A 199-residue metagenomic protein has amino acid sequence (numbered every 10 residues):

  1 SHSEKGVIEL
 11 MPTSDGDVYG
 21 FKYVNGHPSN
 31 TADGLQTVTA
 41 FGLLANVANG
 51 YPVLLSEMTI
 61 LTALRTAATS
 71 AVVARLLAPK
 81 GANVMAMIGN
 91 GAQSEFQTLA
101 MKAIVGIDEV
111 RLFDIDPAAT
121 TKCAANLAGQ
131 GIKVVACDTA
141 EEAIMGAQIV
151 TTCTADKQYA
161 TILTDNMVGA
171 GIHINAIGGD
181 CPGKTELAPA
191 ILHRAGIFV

Functional and structural regions predicted by a protein language model:
S1-A63, T69-A71, A78-G81: N-terminal ligand-binding/catalytic initiation module
L77-V84, G106, G169-A170: Short helix-loop-beta connector
G89-G91: Glycine-rich Rossmann-fold phosphate-binding loop(s) that bind the pyrophosphate of adenine dinucleotide cofactors
S94-E95: N-terminal Rossmann-fold NAD(P) dinucleotide-binding loop
I104-A128: NAD(P)-binding Rossmann-fold cofactor-contacting core
I132-A147, L163: Short acidic low-complexity segments
Q148, T154-D156, G178-G179: Short glycine-/small-residue-rich Rossmann-like dinucleotide-binding loops
M167-I172, A176-V199: Rossmann-fold NAD(P)-binding glycine/threonine-rich loop
